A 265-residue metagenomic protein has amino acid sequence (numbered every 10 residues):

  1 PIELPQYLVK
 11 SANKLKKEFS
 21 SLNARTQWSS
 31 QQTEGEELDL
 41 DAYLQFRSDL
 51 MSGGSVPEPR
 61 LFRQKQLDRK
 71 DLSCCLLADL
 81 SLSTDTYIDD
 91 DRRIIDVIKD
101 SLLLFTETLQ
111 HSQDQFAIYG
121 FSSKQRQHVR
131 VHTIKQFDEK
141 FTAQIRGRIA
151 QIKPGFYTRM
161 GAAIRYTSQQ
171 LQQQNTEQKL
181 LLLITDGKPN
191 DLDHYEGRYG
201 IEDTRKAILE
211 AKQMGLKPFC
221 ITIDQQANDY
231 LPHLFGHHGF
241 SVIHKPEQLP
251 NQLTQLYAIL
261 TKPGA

Functional and structural regions predicted by a protein language model:
P1-C74: Acidic/polar low-complexity segments with low predicted structural confidence
R63-D68, L171-Q174, E210: Replace "in large, NTP-powered and nucleic-acid-processing enzymes" with "in large, NTP-powered factors and other
L67-I94, T185-N190: MIDAS-like acidic motif and immediate structural context at the N-terminus of von Willebrand factor A/I domains
D79, L102, T167, A211 (+2 more regions): Hydrophobic, well-ordered secondary-structure elements that form the walls of internal hydrophobic environments
T84-F116, T167, I201: …and closely analogous acidic/polar surface helices at protein-protein or active-site interfaces in A-domain-like
R126-R130, I134-K179, I221-D229: Von Willebrand factor
S168, K188-P232: VWA/integrin I-like adhesion module and closely mimicked acidic/polar interface patches used
H237-A265: C-terminal helix of von Willebrand factor
